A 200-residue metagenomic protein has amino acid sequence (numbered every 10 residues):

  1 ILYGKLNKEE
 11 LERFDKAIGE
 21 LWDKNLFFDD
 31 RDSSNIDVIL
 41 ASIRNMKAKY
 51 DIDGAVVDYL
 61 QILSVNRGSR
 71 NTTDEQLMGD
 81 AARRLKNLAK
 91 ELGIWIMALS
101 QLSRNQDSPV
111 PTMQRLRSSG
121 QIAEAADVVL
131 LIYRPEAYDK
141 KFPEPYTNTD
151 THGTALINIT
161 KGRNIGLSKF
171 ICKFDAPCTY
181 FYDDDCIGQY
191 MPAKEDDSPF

Functional and structural regions predicted by a protein language model:
G4, K8-L11, G19-E20, S33-I52 (+4 more regions): C-terminal regions of RecA-like/P-loop NTPase motor modules
K16-F27: A short helix-to-beta-strand connector/capping loop
D29-R31: A contiguous, basic/glycine-rich beta-loop/short-helix subdomain that forms a polymer-engagement track
V56-V57, I94-Q101: Structural recognition of the conserved hydrophobic beta-strand(s) that form the central parallel beta-sheet of P-loop
L60: Conserved Walker B
S64-N71: Conserved ATPase-coupling elements of RecA-like P-loop NTPase cores
Q76-M78: VWA/integrin I-like adhesion module and closely mimicked acidic/polar interface patches used
